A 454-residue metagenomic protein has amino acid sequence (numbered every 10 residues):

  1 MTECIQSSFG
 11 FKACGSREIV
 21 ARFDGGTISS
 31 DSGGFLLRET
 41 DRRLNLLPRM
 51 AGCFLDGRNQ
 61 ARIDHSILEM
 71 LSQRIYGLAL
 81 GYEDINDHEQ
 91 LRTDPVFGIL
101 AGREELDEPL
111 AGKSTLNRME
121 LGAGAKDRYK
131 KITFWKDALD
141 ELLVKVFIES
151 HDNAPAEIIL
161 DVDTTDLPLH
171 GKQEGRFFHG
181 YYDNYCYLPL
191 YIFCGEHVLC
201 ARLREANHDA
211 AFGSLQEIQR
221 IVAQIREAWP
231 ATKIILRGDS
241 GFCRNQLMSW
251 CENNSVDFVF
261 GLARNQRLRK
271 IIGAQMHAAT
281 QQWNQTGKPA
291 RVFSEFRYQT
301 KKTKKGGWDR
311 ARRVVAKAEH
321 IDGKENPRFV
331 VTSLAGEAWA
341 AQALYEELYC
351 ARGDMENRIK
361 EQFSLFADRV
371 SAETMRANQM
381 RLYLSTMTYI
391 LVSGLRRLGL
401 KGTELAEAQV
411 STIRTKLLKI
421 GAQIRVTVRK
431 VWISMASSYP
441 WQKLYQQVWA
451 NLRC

Functional and structural regions predicted by a protein language model:
M1-D209, G213-A228, R396, K419-C454: Dynamic "connector" segments at or just before major functional cores
T2-F23, D257-F363, V370, W449-C454: An anionic, glycine-rich sequence signature occurring as long contiguous blocks
T40, H88, L344-M380, L384-R396: Short amphipathic alpha-helical "interface-anchor" segments enriched in bulky aromatics
Q60-E69, I321, A372-L382: Structural motif
E89-L91, E104-L106, I234, L400-Q409: Short, glycine/acidic-rich hinge or "gate" loops at secondary-structure transitions that mediate conformational
D163, A231-F242: Acidic/histidine-rich, metal-coordinating catalytic segments
M248-D257: Short, surface-exposed basic-aromatic patches at helix termini and helix-loop junctions that form
D368-A436: Basic, amphipathic alpha-helical segments enriched in Lys/Arg and hydrophobic/aromatic residues
